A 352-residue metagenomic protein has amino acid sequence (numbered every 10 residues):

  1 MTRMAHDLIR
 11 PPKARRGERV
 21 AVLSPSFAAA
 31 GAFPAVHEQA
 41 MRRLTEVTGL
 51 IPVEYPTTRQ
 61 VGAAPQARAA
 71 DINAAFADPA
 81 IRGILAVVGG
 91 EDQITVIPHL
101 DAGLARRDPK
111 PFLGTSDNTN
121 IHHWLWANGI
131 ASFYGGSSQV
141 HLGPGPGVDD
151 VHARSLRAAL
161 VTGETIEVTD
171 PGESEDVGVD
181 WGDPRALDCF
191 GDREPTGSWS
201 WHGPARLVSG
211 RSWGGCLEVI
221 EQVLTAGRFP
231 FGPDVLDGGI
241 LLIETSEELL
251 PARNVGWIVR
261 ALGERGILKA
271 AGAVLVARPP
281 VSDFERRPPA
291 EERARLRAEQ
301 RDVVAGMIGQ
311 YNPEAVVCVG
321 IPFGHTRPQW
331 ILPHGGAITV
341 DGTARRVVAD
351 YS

Functional and structural regions predicted by a protein language model:
T2-A80: ATP/NTP phosphate-donor binding region
V22, I84, D117, I220 (+2 more regions): Buried hydrophobic positions in well-ordered alpha/beta secondary-structure cores of metabolic enzymes
A80, A105-P111, N128-I130, A271-G272 (+1 more regions): A short helix->loop->beta-strand "cap" motif at the edges of active sites that frequently abuts
L85-I94, H99, T115: N-terminal glycine-rich "phosphate-gripper" loop used for MgATP/nucleotide binding and carboxylate activation
L100-L125, A131-V140: Short, acidic/small-residue loops that bind anionic groups at enzyme active sites
Y134-L217: Conserved anion/nucleotide-ligand pocket segment
S212-N254: Oxyanion-binding "anion nests"
A252-S352: C-terminal active-site/capping subdomain that shapes the small-molecule cofactor and substrate pocket of enzyme
